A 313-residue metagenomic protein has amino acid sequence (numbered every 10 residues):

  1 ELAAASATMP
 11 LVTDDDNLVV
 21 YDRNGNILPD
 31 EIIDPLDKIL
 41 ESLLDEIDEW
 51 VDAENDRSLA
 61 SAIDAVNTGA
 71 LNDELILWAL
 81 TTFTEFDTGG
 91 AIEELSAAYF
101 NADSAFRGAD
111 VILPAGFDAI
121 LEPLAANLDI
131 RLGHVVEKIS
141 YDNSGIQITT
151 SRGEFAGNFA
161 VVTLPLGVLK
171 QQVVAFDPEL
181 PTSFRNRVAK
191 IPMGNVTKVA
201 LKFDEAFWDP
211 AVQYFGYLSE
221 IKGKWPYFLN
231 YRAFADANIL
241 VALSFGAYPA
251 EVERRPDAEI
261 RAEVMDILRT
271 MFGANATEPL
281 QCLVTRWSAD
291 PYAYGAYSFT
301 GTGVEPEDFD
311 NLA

Functional and structural regions predicted by a protein language model:
E1-A313: FAD-dinucleotide binding site
